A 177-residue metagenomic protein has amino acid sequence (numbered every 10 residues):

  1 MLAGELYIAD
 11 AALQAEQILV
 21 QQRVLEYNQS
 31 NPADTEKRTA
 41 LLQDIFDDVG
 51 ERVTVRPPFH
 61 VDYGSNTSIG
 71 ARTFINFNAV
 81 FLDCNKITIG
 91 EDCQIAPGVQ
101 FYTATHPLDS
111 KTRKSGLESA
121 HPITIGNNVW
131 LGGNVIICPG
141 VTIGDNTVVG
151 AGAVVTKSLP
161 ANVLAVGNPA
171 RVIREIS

Functional and structural regions predicted by a protein language model:
M1-R52, A170-I173: Terminal amphipathic alpha-helical/low-complexity segments used for targeting or macromolecular assembly
P32, F59-I69, F74-T142, N168-A170 (+1 more regions): Flexible, glycine/small-residue-enriched loop-and-beta-strand segment within the central core of proteins
L41, P57-H60: Arg/Lys-rich RNA-binding interfaces used to dock onto structured RNA substrates
T54, W130, V148, L164-V166: Short-chain dehydrogenase/reductase
Q94, T147-V148: Short alpha-helix at the nucleotide-sugar/activated-sugar donor binding site of glycosyltransferases and closely
T142, T156-K157: Active-site/ligand-binding-proximal alpha/beta "capping" segment
